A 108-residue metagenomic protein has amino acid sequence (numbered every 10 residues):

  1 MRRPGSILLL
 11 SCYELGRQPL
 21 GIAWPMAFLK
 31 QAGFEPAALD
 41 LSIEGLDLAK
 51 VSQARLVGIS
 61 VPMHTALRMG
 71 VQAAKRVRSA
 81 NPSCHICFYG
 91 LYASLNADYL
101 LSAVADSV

Functional and structural regions predicted by a protein language model:
S6-L8: Conserved beta-strand elements of the Class I
E14, G21, P25-V108: Glycine-rich beta-alpha loop elements in corrinoid/cobalamin-binding modules across cobalamin-dependent enzymes
